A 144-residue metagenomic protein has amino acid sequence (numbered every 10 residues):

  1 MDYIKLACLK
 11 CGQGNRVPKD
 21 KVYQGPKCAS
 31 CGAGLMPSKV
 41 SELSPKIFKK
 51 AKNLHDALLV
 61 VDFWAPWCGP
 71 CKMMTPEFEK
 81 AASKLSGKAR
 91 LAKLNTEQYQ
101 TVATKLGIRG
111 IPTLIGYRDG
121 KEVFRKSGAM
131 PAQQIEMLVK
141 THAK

Functional and structural regions predicted by a protein language model:
M1-V60, P66-A89, Q98-K105, R109-T113 (+1 more regions): Proteins that catalyze or organize thiol-disulfide redox chemistry and the adjacent proteostasis machinery handling
K93: Conserved residues in the N-terminal Rossmann fold of short-chain dehydrogenase/reductase
